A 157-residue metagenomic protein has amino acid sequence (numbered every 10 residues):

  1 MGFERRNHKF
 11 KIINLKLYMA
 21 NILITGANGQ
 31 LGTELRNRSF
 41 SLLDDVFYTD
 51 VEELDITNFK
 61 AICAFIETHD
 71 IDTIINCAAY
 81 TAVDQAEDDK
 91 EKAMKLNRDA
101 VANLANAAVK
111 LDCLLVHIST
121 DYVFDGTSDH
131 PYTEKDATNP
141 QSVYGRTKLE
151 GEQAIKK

Functional and structural regions predicted by a protein language model:
M1-M19: Short, basic, low-complexity termini and linkers enriched in Ser/Thr/Gly/Pro that act as targeting/leader peptides
A20-S41: N-terminal Rossmann NAD(P)H-binding glycine-rich loop of SDR-like oxidoreductase domains
T25, T49, I74-A78, L115-T120 (+1 more regions): SDR active-site strand-loop-helix element
F40-A64: Adenosine-cofactor binding site in Rossmann-like domains, unifying the SAM/SAH pocket of S-adenosylmethionine-dependent
F59-L96: NAD(P)H-binding glycine-rich loop region in Rossmannoid oxidoreductase-like domains and their noncatalytic homologs
Y80-V83, D88, D121-Q141: Active-site "gating" loop of Rossmann-like NAD(P)-dependent oxidoreductase/epimerase domains
D88-V116: NAD(P)-cofactor binding segment of oxidoreductase domains
N139-K157: Active-site Tyr-X1-5-Lys
